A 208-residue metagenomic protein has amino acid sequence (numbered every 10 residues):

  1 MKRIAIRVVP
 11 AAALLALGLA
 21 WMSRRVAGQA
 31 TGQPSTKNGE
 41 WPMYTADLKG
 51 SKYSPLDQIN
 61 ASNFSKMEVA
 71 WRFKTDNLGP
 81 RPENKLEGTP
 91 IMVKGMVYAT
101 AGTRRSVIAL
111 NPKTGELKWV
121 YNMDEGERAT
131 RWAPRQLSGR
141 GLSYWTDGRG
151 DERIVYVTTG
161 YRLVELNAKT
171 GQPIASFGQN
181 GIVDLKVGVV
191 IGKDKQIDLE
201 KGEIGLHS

Functional and structural regions predicted by a protein language model:
M1-A12: Bacterial N-terminal signal peptides that target proteins for export
P10-A20: Bacterial N-terminal signal peptides
A20-A30: Signal peptide processing junction and immediate N-terminal pro/mature segment of secreted/exported proteins
Q29-P80, E116-R131, Q172-L199: Aromatic (tryptophan-biased) beta-strands that constitute blades/sheets of beta-rich domains
W41-T45, E83-G102, S106, A133-L163 (+1 more regions): Repeat-blade elements of multi-bladed beta-propeller folds
